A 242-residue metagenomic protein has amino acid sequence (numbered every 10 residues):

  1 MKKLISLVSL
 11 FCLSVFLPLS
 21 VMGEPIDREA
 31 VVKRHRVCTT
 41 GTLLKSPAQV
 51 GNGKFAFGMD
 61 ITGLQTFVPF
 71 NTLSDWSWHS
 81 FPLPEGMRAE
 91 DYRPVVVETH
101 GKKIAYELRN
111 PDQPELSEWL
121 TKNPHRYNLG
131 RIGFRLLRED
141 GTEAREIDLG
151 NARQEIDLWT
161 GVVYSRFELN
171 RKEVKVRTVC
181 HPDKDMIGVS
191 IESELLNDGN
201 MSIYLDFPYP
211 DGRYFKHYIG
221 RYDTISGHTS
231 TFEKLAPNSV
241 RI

Functional and structural regions predicted by a protein language model:
M1-L4: Positively charged n-region of N-terminal signal peptides that target proteins for export
S6, V15, L43-K45: A residue-level detector for conformationally permissive "hinge/kink" positions
V8-S20: Bacterial N-terminal signal peptides
E24-I242: Beta-sandwich/jelly-roll carbohydrate-recognition scaffolds of carbohydrate-active enzymes
